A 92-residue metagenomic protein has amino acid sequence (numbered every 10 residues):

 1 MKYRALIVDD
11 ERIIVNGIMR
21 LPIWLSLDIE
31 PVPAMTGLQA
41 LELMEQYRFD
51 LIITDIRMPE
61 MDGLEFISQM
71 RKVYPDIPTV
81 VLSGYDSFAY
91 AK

Functional and structural regions predicted by a protein language model:
K2-I14, I18-M19, I52: Conserved acidic segment of CheY-like receiver
K2-Y3, R12-I13, L38-Q39, R57-E60: Cytosolic nucleotide-utilizing catalytic cores of signal-transduction proteins
Y3, I29, I77: Switch/coupling loops of ABC transporter nucleotide-binding domains
Y3, R20-I23, M35, D55 (+2 more regions): N-terminal functional module detector in eukaryotic proteins
I7, P33, V81: Conserved SAM-binding loop
R12-V32: Two-component/phosphorelay signaling modules centered on CheY-like receiver
D28-M35, L43, A91: Short hydrophobic/Thr-rich beta-strand motif most characteristic of the beta2 strand and flanking loop of CheY-like
L41-K92: CheY-like receiver
